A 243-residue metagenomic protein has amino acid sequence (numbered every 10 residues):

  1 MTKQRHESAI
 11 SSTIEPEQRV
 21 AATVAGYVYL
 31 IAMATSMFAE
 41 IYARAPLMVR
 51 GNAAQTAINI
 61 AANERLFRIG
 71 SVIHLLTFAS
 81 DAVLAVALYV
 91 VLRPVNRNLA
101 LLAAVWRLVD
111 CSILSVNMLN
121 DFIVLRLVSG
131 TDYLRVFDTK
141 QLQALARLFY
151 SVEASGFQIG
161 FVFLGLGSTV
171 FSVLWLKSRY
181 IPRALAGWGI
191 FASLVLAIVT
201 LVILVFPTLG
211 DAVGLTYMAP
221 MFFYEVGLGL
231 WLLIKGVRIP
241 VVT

Functional and structural regions predicted by a protein language model:
T2-T243: Hydrophobic, aromatic-enriched alpha-helical segments typical of multi-pass transmembrane helices
